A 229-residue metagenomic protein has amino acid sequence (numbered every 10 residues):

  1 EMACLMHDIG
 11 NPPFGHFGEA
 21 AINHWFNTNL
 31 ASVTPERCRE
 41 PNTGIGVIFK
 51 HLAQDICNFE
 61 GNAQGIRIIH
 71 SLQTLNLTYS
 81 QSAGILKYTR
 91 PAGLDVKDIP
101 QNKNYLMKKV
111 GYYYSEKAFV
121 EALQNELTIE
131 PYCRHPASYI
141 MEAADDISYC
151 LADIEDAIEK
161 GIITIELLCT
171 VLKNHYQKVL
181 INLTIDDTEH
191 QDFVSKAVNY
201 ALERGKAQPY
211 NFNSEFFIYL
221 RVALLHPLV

Functional and structural regions predicted by a protein language model:
E1-M2, I9-L220, V229: Sequence-structural signature of the catalytic-core scaffold of metal-dependent phosphohydrolases that act on
